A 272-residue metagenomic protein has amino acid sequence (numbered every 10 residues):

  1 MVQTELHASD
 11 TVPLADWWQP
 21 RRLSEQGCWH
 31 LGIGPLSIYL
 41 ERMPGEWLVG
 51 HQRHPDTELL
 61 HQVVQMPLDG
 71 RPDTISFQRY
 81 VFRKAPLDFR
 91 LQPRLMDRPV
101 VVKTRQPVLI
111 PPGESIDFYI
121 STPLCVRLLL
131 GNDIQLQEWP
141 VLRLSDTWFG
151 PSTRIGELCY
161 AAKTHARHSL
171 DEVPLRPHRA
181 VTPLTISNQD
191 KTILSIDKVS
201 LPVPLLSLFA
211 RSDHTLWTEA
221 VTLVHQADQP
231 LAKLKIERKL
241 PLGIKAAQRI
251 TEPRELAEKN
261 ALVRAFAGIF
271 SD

Functional and structural regions predicted by a protein language model:
M1-D272: Interface-prone segments of viral and bacterial extracellular assemblies
